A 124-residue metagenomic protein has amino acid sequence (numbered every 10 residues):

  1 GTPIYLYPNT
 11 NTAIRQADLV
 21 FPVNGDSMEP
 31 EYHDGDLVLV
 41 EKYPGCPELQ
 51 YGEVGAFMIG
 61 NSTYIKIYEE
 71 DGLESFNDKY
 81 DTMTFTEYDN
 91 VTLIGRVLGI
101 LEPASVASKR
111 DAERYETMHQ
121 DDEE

Functional and structural regions predicted by a protein language model:
G1-Y7: Extended boundary segments
I14-E124: Acidic/glycine-rich C-terminal interaction modules and beta/coil loop segments that lie outside canonical DNA-binding
